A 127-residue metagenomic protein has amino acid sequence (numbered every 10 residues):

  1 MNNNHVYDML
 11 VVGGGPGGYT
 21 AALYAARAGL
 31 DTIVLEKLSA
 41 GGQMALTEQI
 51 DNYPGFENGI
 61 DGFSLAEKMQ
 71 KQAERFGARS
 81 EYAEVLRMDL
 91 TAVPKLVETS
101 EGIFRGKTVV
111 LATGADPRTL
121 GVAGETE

Functional and structural regions predicted by a protein language model:
M1-V12, A28, I33, S80-E127: FAD-binding core/adjacent interface of flavoenzyme oxidoreductases
N2, A45-I103: N-terminal Rossmann-like dinucleotide/flavin-binding domain of flavoprotein oxidoreductases that bind FAD/FMN
G13-G17: Glycine-rich Rossmann-fold phosphate-binding loop(s) that bind the pyrophosphate of adenine dinucleotide cofactors
A25: Aromatic pocket-lining residues of Rossmann-like dinucleotide-binding sites
V34-L38: Conserved acidic E/D residue at the C-terminus of a beta-strand in Rossmann-like folds
G41: Active-site catalytic microenvironments in core metabolic enzymes, especially phosphate/sugar-handling
M44-A45, G121: A short local structural element in Rossmann-fold oxidoreductases
